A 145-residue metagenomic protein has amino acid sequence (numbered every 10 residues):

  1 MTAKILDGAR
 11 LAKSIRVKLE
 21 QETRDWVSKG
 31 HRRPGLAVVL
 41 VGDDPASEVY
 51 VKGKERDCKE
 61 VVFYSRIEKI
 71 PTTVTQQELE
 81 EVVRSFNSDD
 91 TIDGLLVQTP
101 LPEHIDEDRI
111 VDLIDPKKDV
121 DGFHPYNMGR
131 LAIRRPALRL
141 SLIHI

Functional and structural regions predicted by a protein language model:
M1-K29: Positively charged, low-complexity intrinsically disordered leader regions
E22, V49-V61: Short, solvent-exposed amphipathic alpha-helices that sit in or adjacent to ligand/effector-binding or catalytic
R33-D43: Short beta-strand segments enriched in small/hydrophobic residues
L36, C58-T72: Short beta-strand elements in bilobed, periplasmic/extracellular small-molecule ligand-binding domains
E68-R84: Structural motif
V82, F86-D119: Glycine-rich phosphate/adenylate-binding loop and adjacent beta-alpha elements of nucleotide- or dinucleotide-binding
I105-L140: Glycine/small-residue-rich loop that forms an oxyanion/phosphate-binding "nest" at active or ligand-binding sites
I143-I145: Conserved small/polar residues in nucleotide/adenosyl-binding loops
